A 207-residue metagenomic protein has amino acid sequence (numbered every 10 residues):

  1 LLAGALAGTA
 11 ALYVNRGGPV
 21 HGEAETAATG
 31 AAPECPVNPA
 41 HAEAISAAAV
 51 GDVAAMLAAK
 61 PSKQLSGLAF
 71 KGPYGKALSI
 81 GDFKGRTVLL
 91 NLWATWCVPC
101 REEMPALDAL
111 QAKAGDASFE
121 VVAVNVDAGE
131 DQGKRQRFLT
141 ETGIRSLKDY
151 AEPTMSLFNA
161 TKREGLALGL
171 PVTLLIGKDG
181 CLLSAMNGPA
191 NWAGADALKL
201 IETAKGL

Functional and structural regions predicted by a protein language model:
L1-L65, L207: N-terminal targeting signals for export/organelle localization
L57-S62, G67-V88: A short beta-strand-turn-helix
K84, L92-A109: Conserved redox-active cysteine motifs that mediate thiol-disulfide chemistry, especially di-cysteine Cys-X(1-2)-Cys
G85-V88, A117-E120, R145-L147: Loop/turn elements at helix/coil->beta-strand transitions in domains of secreted/extracellular proteins
R86-V88, L92-W96, A128, G169: Short pre-active-site segment immediately N-terminal to redox-active cysteine/selenocysteine motifs in thiol-based
V88-L90, V122-V124, L174: Conserved hydrophobic packing residues within short motifs/helices of P-loop NTPase cores of ABC-family ATPases
R101-G143, P153-T161: Structural microenvironment flanking redox-active thiols in thiol-disulfide oxidoreductases
E141-S146, A151-T203: Thiol/disulfide oxidoreductase modules built on the thioredoxin-like
